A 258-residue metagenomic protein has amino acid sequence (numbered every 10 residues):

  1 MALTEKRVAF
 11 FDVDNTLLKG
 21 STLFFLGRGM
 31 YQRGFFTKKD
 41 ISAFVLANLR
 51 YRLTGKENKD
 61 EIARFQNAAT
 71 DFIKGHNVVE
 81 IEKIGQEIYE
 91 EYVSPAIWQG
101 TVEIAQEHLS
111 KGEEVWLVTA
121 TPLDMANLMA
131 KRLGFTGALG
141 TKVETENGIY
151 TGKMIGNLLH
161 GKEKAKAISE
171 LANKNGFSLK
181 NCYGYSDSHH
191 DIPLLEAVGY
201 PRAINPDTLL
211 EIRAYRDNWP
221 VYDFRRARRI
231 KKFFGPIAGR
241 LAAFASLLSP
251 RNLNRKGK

Functional and structural regions predicted by a protein language model:
A2-E57: Active-site neighborhood of HAD-like aspartate-dependent phosphohydrolases
A2-K6, K83, E90-K258: C-terminal cap/substrate-recognition subdomain and adjoining C-terminal extension of metal-dependent phosphatase-like
S21, H76, E163: Conserved active-site and cofactor/substrate-binding residues in soluble primary-metabolism enzymes
L23, R64-Q66, G148-K153: Acidic/polar active-site rim loop that often engages polyanionic ligands
F24, F44-A47, N67, K166 (+1 more regions): Residues on a specific face of well-ordered alpha-helices
K39-L46, E61-F65, K83, K258: Short alpha-helical "patches" and their helix-cap loops
Y51-N67, A245-K258: Low-complexity, charge- and small-residue-enriched intrinsically disordered regions
A63-Q99: Metal-dependent phosphoesterase signature
